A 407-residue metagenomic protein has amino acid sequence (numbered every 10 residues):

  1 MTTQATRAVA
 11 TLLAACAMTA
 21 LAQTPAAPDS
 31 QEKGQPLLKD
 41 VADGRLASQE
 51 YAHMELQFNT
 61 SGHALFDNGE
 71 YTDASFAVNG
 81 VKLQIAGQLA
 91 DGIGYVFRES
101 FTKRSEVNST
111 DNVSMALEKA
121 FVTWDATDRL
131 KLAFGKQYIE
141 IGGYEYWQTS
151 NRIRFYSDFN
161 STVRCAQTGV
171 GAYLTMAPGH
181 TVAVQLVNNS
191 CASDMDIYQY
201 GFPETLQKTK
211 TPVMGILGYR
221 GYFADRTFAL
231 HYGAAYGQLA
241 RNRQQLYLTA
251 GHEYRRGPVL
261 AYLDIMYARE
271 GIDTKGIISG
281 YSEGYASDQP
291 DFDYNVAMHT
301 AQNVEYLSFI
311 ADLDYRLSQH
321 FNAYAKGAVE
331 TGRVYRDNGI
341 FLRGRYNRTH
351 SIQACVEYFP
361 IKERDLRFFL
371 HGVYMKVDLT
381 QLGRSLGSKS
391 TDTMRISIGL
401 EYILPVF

Functional and structural regions predicted by a protein language model:
M1-A10: Bacterial N-terminal signal peptides that target proteins for export
A10-T19: Bacterial N-terminal signal peptides
A22-L132, A172-V182, F368-V373, V377 (+1 more regions): Beta-barrel outer-membrane channel/assembly domains of diderm bacteria
P25-Q31, S61-Y71, S109-T110, F121 (+1 more regions): Outer-membrane beta-barrel pore domains
A26-P28, Q57-G69, E106-V113, R129-R220 (+1 more regions): Surface-exposed coil loops of outer-membrane beta-barrel proteins
N79, A116, D128, A166 (+5 more regions): Exposed loop/turn and edge beta-strand positions of beta-sandwich/beta-sheet ligand-binding modules
R98, G135, Q185, G233 (+1 more regions): A cross-family glycoside hydrolase active-site/sugar-binding cleft signature
